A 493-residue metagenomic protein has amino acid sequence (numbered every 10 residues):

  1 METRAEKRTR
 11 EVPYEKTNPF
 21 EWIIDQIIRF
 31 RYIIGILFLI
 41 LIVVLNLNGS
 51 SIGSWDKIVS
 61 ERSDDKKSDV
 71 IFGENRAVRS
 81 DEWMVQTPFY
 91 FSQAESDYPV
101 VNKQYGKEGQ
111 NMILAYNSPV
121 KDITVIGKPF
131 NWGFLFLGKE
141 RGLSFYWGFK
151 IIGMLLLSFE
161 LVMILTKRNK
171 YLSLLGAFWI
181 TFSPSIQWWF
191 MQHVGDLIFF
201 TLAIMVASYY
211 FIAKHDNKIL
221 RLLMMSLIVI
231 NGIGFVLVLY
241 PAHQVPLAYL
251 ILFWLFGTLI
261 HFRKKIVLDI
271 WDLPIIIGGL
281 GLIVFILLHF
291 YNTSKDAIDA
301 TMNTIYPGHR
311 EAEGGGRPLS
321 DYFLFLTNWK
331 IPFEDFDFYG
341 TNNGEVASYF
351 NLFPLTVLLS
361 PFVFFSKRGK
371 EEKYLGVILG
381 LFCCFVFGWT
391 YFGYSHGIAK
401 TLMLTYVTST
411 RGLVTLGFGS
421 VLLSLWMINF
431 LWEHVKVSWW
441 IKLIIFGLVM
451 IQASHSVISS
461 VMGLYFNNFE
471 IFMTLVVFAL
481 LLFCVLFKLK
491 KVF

Functional and structural regions predicted by a protein language model:
M1-S50: Start-transfer (signal-anchor) and selected internal transmembrane alpha helices of multi-pass inner/ER membrane
I27-R31, K218-L223, R263-G279, K370-L375 (+3 more regions): Membrane-interfacial entry segments at the cytosolic side of transmembrane helices
L39-K107, N111, I270-K330: Aromatic-rich transmembrane-lumenal/periplasmic boundary elements in polytopic membrane proteins
W55-F199: Active-site lumenal/periplasmic loops and adjacent helix-entry segments of GT-C-fold, multi-pass membrane
R141, F145, S185-D196, E371-V377 (+2 more regions): Membrane-helix boundary/interfacial segments in multi-pass membrane proteins
M154-V162, T201-I212, L252-G257, H261 (+3 more regions): Transmembrane alpha-helical segments
L155-L161, K170-F262, W271-K295, L448-S456: Membrane-embedded helix bundles of polyisoprenyl
L287-L379: Periplasmic/ER-lumenal interhelical loops and adjacent helix-loop junctions in multi-pass membrane proteins
